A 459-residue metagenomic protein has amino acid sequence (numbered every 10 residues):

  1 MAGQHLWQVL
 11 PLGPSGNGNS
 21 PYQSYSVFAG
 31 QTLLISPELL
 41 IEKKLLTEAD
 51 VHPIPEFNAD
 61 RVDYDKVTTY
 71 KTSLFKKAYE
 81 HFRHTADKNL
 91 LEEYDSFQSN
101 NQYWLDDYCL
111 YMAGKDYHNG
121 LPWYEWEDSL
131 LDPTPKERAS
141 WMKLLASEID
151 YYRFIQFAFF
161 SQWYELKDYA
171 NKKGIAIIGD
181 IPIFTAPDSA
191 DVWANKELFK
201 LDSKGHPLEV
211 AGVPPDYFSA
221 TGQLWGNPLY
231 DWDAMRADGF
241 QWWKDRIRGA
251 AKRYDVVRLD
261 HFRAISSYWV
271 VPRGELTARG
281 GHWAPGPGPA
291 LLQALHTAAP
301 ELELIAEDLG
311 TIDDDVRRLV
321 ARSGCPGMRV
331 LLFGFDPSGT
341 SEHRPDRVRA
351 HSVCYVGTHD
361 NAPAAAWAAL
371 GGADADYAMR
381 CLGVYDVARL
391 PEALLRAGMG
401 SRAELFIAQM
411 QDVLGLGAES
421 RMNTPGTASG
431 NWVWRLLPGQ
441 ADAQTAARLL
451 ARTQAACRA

Functional and structural regions predicted by a protein language model:
M1-S15, R253-Y254: Catalytic domains of carbohydrate-active enzymes, especially glycoside hydrolases
L10, A176-I178, P182, V256 (+1 more regions): Outer-envelope exported proteins of Gram-negative bacteria
G18-F160, F184-I407, Q411-A418, T424-G439: Alpha-amylase-like alpha-glycosidases and glucanotransferases acting on alpha-linked glucans and related
Y152, F157-F184: Conserved, well-ordered alpha-helix/loop/beta-strand core segments that scaffold catalytic motifs
D168, K172, T297, A451: Replace "anionic and nucleotidyl ligands
Q444-A459: C-terminal accessory segments of extracellular proteins
